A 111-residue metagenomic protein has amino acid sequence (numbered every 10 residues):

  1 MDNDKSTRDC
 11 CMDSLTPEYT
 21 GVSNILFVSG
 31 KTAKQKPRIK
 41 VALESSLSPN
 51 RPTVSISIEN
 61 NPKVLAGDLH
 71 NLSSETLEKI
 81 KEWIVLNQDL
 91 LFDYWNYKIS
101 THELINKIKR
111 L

Functional and structural regions predicted by a protein language model:
M1-V41: Short, charged/polar N-terminal "headpieces" of proteins
D4, L15-P17, I56-N60, G67 (+3 more regions): Alpha-helical context
L26-E78: A short, structured beta-strand/loop element
N71-L111: Short, compact, well-ordered microdomains
